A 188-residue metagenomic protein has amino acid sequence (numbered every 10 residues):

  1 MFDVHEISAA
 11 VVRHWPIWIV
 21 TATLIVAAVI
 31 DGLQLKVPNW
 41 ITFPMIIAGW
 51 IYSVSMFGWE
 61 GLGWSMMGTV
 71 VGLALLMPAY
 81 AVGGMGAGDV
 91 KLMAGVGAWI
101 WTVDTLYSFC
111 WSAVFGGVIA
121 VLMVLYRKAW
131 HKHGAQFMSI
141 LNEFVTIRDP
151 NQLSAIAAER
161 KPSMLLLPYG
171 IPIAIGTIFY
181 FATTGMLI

Functional and structural regions predicted by a protein language model:
M1-I188: A membrane-topology feature that recognizes alpha-helical transmembrane segments and their immediate juxtamembrane
